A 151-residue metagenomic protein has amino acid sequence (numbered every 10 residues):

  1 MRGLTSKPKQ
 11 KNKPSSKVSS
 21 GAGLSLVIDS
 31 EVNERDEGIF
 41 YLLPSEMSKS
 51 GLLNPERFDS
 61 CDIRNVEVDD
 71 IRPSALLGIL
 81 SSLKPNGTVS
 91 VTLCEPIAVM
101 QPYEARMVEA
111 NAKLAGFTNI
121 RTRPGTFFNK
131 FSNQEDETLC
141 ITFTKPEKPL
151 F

Functional and structural regions predicted by a protein language model:
M1-A22: Class I SAM-dependent methyltransferase Rossmann-like catalytic core, especially the SAM/SAH-binding loop
V32, C94-V99, F127: Short "lid" loop at the C-terminus of a central beta-strand within the Rossmann-like core of SAM-dependent
M47-D62: A short acidic, Gly/Pro-enriched loop at the edge of an enzyme's catalytic core that lines a small-molecule cofactor
F58-P73: A short SAM/SAH-binding and catalytic strip from SAM-dependent methyltransferases
R72-T88: A short glycine-rich, Lys/Arg-flanked "PGG" loop and its adjoining helix->strand segment in the class I
N86-P96: Conserved beta-strand signature within the Rossmann-like core of class I S-adenosyl-L-methionine
M100-G116, I120: Short alpha-helix
F127-F151: Core SAM-dependent methyltransferase catalytic element
